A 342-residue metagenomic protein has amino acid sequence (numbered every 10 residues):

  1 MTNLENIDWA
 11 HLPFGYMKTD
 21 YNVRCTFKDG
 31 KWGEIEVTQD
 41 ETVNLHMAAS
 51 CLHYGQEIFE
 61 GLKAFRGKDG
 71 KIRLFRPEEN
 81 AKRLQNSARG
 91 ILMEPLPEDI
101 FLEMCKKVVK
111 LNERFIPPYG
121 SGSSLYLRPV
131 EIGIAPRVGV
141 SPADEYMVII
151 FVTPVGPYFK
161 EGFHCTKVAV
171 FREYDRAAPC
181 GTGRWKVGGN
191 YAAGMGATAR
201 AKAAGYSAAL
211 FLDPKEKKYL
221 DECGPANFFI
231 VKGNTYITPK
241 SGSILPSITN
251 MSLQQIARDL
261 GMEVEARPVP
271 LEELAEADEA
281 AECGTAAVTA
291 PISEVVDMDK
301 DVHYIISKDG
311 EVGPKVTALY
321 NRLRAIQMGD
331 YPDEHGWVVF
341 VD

Functional and structural regions predicted by a protein language model:
M1-V108, V130, R137-D342: Helix-start/capping segments and mature chain N-termini
P117-R128, I132: Extended, Lys/Arg-enriched charged tracts that mediate electrostatic binding to polyanionic substrates
